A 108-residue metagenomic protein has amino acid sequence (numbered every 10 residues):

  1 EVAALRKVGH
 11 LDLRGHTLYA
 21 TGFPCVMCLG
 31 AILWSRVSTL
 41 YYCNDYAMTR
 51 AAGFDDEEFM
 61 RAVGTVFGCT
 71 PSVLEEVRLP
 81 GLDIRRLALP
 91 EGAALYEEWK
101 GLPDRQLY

Functional and structural regions predicted by a protein language model:
E1-C28, W34: Short HxH-centered metal-ligating active-site micro-motif
L11, A31-Y108: Zinc-dependent deaminase
